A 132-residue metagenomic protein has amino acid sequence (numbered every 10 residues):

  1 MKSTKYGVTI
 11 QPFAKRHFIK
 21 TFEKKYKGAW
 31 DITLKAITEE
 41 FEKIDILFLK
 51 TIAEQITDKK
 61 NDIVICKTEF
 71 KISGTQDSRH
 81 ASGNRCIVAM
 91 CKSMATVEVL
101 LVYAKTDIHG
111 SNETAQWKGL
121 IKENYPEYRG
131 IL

Functional and structural regions predicted by a protein language model:
M1-A81, S93-V97, K105-L132: Basic, Lys/Arg-enriched alpha-helical interface segments
C86-M90: Short, surface-exposed beta-strand/loop micro-motifs that present aromatic residues
